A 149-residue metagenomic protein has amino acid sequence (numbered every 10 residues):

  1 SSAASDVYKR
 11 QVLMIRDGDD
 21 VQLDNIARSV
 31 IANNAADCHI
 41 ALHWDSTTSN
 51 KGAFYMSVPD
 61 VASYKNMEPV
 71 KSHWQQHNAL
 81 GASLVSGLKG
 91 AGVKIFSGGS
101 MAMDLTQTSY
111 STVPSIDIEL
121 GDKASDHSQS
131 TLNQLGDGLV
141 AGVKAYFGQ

Functional and structural regions predicted by a protein language model:
S2-Q149: Active-site-proximal helix/loop segments of hydrolytic enzymes
